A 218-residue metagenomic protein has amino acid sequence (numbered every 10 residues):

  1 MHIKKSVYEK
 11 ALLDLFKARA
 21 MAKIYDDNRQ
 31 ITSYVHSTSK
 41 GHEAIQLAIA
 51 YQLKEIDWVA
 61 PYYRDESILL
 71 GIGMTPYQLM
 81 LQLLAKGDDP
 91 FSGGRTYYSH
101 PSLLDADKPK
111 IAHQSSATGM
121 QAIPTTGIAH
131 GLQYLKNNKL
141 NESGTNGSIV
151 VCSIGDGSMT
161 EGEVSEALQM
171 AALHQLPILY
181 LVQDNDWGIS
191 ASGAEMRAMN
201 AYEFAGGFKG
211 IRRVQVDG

Functional and structural regions predicted by a protein language model:
M1-V35, E55: Cofactor-/ligand-binding subdomain signature composed of acidic, glycine-rich, tryptophan-containing flexible loops
K4, D26-N28, T145-S148, Y180-Q183: A short alpha-helix capping/helix-coil boundary motif
K23, I31-H174, S192-G210: Cofactor-binding active-site loop characterized by glycine-rich and histidine/acidic residues
R64-D65, G155, Q183-D186, G218: An acidic- and aromatic-residue-enriched active-site/binding cleft used to recognize and process polar
H174-A194: A short, conserved beta-to-alpha structural element at the edge of catalytic cores that scaffolds binding
I211-V216: Structural signal for short hydrophobic segments within the conserved structured cores of catalytic domains across
